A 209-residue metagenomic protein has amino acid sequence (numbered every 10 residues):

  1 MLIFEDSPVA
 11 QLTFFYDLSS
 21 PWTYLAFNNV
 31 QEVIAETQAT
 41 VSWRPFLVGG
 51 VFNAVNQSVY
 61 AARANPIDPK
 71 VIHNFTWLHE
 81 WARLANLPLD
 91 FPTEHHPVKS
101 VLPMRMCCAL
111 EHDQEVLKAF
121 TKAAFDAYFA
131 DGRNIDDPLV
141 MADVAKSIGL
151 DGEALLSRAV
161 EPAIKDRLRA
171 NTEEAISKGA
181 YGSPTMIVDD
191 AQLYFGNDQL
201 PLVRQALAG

Functional and structural regions predicted by a protein language model:
M1-L2, M106: Short, charged low-complexity linear motifs
I3-R44, H112-E115, A119, A123-G209: C-terminal cap of thioredoxin/glutaredoxin-like
Y24-Y128: Structural alpha/beta surface segment adjacent to cysteine/selenocysteine redox centers across thiol/disulfide enzymes
